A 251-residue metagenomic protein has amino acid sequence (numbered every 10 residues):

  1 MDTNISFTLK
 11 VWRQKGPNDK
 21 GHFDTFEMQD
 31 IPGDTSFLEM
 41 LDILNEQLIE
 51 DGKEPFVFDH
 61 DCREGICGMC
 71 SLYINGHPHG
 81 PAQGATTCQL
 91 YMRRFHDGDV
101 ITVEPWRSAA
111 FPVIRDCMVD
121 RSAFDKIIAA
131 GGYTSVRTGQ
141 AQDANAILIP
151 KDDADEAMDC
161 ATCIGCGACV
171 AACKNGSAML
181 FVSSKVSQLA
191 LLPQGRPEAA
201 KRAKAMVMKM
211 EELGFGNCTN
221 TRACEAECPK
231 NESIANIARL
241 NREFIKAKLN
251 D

Functional and structural regions predicted by a protein language model:
T3-E27: Eukaryote-biased recognition of intrinsically disordered, low-complexity regulatory segments
W12, Q29, I74-G76: Short strand-turn-strand beta-turns centered on an Asx-Gly dipeptide
D24-S36: Short, contiguous acidic and Ser/Thr-rich linear segments
T35-E54, D99-D251: Ferredoxin-type iron-sulfur electron-transfer modules in oxidoreductases and energy-metabolism complexes
K53-E54, M69-Y73: Long, hydrophobic/aromatic-enriched structural stretches that serve as scaffold segments
V57-M69: Short, structured protein-protein interaction patches enriched in aromatics and acidic/basic residues, typified by
I74-V103: Glycine-rich phosphate/adenylate-binding loop and adjacent beta-alpha elements of nucleotide- or dinucleotide-binding
